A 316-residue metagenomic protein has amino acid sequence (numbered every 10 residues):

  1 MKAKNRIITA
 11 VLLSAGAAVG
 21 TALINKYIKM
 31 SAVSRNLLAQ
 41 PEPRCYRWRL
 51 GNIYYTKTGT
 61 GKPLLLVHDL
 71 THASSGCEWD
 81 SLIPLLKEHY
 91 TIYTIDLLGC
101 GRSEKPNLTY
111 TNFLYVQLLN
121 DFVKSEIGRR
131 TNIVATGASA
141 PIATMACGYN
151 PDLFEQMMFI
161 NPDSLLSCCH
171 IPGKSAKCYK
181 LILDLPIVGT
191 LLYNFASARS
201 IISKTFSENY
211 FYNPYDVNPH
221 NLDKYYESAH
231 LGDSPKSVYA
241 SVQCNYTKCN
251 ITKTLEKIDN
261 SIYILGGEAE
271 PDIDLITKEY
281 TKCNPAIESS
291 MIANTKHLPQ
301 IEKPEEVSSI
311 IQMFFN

Functional and structural regions predicted by a protein language model:
K2-I28: Hydrophobic alpha-helical topogenic segments used for membrane insertion/localization
C45-T58: A short loop-to-beta-strand scaffold at the N-terminal edge of the catalytic core in hydrolase folds
K57-R102: Conserved HGGG/HGGXW glycine-rich cap/lid loop of the alpha/beta-hydrolase fold
T94-V134, S309: Active-site loop/oxyanion-hole signature of alpha/beta-hydrolase fold enzymes
G128-P172: Conserved hydrolase catalytic core segment
C169, F195-T254: Conserved alpha/beta-hydrolase catalytic His-Asp/Glu region
K257-T295: Conserved loop-alpha-helix segment in the C-terminal half of the alpha/beta-hydrolase fold that carries the catalytic
T295-S308: Catalytic histidine-centered segment of alpha/beta-hydrolase-like enzymes
